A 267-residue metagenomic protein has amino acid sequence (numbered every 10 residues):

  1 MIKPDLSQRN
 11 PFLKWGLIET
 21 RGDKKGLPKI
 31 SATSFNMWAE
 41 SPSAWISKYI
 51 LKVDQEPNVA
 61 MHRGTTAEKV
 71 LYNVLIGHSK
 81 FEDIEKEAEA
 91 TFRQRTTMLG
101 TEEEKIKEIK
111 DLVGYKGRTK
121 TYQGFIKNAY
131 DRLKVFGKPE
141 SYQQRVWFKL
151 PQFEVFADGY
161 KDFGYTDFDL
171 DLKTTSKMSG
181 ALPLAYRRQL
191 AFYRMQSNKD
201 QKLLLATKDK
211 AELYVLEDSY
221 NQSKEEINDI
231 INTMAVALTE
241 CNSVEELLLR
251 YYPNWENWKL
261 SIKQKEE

Functional and structural regions predicted by a protein language model:
M1-Y160, Q264-E267: Metal-dependent nuclease catalytic cores that hydrolyze phosphodiester bonds in DNA/RNA, characterized by
Y49, L172-T174, L205: Residue-level recognition of conserved beta-strand positions in structured domain cores
V53, S176-M178, K210: Short, surface-exposed beta-strand-loop junctions and turns on beta-sheet-rich folds
A60, S179-P183, Y220, K224: Flexible, glycine- and charge-enriched loops at secondary-structure boundaries
F136-E140, G164-F168, Q196-D200: Short glycine/proline-enriched coil/turn segments at helix->beta-strand junctions
W147-Q189: Non-catalytic protein-protein interaction segments used by genome-maintenance enzymes to assemble and couple activities
F153, S197-E267: Metal-dependent nuclease catalytic regions and adjoining charged, substrate-binding loops involved in nucleic-acid end
A185-D200: Membrane-associated lipid acylation/remodeling enzymes share a hydrophobic transmembrane-juxtamembrane segment
